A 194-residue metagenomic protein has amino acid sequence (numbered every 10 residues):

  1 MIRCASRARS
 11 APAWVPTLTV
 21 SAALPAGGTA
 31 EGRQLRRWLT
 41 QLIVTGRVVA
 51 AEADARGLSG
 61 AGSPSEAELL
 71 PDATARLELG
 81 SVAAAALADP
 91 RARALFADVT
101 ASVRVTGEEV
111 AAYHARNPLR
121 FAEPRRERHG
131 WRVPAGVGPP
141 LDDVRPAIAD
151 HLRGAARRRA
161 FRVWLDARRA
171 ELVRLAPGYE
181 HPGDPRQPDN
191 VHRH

Functional and structural regions predicted by a protein language model:
M1-R9, T17-L18, A22-H194: Peptidyl-prolyl cis-trans isomerase
